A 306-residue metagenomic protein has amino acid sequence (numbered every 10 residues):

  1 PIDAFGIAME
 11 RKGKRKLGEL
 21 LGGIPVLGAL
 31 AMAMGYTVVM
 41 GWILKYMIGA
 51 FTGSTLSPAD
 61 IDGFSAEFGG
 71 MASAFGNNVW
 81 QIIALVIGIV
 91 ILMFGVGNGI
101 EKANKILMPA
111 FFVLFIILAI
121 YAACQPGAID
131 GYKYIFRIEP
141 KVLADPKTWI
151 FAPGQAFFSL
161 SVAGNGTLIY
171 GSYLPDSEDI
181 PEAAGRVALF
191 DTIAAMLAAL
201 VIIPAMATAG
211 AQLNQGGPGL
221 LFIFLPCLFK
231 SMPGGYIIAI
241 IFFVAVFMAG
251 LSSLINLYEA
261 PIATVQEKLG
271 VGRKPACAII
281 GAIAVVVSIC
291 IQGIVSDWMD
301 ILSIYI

Functional and structural regions predicted by a protein language model:
P1, G6-E10, L257-V271, L302: Alpha-helical transmembrane segments
I2-I24, T37-G97, I129-I150, Q215-F222 (+1 more regions): Inter-helical loop and helix-membrane interface segments of multi-pass membrane transporters/permeases
K16-A33, F68-A72, I83-L107, I169-S177 (+1 more regions): Membrane-water interface regions at transmembrane-helix termini and the short interhelical loops of multi-pass membrane
P25-F51, W80-F94, P109-A122, V201-I203 (+2 more regions): Hydrophobic core segments of alpha-helical transmembrane domains in multi-pass membrane transport and ion-translocation
V26-M32, F64-V86, K147-S161, L228-V246 (+1 more regions): Hydrophobic alpha-helical transmembrane segments
S57-P58, P275-I283: A generic structural motif
E101, K105-L251, I255, K268-L269 (+1 more regions): Membrane-embedded translocation segments of transport machinery
Y236, G250, A278, V285-I306: Membrane-embedded helix-loop-helix hairpins and adjacent transmembrane boundary segments in multi-pass transporters
